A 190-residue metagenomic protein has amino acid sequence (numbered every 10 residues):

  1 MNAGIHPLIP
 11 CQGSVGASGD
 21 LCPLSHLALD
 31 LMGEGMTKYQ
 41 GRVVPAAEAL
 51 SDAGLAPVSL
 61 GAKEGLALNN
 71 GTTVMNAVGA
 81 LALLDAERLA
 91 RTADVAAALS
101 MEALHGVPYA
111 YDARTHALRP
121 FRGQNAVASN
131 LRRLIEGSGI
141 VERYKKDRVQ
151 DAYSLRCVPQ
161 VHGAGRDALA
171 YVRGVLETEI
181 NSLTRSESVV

Functional and structural regions predicted by a protein language model:
M1-P10: Anion-binding (especially nucleotide phosphate/pyrophosphate-binding) glycine-rich loop and adjoining beta-alpha core
G19, A80-A90, D94, P159-E177: Helix-rich catalytic cores of soluble enzyme domains
P23-R132, E136: Mobile "lid/hinge" segments at catalytic clefts and subdomain interfaces of large enzymes
M101-V190: Accessory "access/gating" subregions that flank catalytic or transport cores
